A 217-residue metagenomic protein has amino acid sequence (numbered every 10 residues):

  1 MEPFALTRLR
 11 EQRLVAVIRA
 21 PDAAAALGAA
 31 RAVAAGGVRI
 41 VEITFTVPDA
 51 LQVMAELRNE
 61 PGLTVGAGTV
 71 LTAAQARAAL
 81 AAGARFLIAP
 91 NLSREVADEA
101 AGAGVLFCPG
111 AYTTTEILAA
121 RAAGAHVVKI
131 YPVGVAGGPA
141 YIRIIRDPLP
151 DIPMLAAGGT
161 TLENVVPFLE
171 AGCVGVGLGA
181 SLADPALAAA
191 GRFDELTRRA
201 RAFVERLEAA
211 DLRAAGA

Functional and structural regions predicted by a protein language model:
M1-R85, G102, D151, L162-E163 (+1 more regions): Conserved N-terminal beta1-alpha1 strand-loop-helix module at the mouth
R19-D22, V47, A67-A73, A89-S93 (+3 more regions): Glycine-rich beta-to-alpha transition loops that act as phosphate-gripper elements at the mouths of alpha/beta enzyme
A26, M54-R58, R121, I142 (+1 more regions): Distinct, well-ordered alpha-helical segments
A29, T72-A82, T115-A123, G137 (+1 more regions): Catalytic cores of alpha/beta
G37, P61, G83, N91 (+5 more regions): Conserved functional loop/turn residues at catalytic and ligand-binding sites
R39-I43, L80-A82, G102-A103, T113-I142 (+1 more regions): Glycine/Thr-rich beta-alpha phosphate-binding loop at enzyme active sites
F86, P90-E99, K129-G138, G172-D194: Glycine-rich phosphate-binding active-site loops on the catalytic face of alpha/beta enzymes
